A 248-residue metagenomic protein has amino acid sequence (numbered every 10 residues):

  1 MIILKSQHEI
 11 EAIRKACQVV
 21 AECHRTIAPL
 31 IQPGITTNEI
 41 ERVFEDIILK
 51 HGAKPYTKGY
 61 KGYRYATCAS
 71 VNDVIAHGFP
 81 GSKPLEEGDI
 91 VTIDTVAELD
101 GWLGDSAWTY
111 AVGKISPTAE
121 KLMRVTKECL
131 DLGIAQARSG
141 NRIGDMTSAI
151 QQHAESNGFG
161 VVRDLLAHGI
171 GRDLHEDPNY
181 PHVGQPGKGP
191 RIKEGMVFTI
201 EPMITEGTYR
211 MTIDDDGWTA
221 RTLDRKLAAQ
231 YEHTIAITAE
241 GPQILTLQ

Functional and structural regions predicted by a protein language model:
M1-Q248: Active-site neighborhoods and metal-handling regions in enzymes and metal-associated proteins
